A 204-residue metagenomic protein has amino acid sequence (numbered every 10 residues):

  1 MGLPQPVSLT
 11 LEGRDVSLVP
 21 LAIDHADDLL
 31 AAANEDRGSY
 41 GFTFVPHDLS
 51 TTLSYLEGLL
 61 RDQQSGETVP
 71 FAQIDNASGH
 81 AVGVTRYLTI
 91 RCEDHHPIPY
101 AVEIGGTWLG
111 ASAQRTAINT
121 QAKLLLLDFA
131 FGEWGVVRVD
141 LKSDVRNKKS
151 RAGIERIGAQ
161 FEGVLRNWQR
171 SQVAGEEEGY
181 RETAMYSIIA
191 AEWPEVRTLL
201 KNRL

Functional and structural regions predicted by a protein language model:
M1-T116, F129, Q169, A174-L204: GNAT-family acyltransferases
D36-R37, W134, G158: Structural motif
E103, R138-D140, K149, R156: Amphipathic alpha-helical recognition patches that constitute DNA-binding helices
W108, A130-W134, F161-G163: Short, well-ordered alpha-helical segments in soluble proteins
R115-F129, A152, R156: Conserved acetyl-CoA-binding loop-helix of GNAT-fold acetyltransferases
G132-K142: Conserved GNAT acetyl-CoA-binding A-motif
K142, Q160-E176: Conserved catalytic-core motifs of GNAT/GCN5-like acyltransferases
N147-G163: Conserved active-site alpha-helix within GNAT-family acetyltransferase domains
